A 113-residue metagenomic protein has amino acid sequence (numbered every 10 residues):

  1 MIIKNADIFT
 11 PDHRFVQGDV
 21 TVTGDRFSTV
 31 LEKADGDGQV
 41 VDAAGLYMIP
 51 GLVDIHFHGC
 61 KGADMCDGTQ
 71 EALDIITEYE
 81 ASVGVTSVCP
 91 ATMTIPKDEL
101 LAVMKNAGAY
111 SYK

Functional and structural regions predicted by a protein language model:
M1-I2, I8-I49: Histidine-rich, glycine-flanked metal-binding segment
M1-I3, D35-D74, E78: Replace "His-x-His-based motif
F9, V83, A107-K113: Change "in soluble alpha/beta enzymes" to "in soluble alpha/beta proteins
G24-R26, V30-E32, A63, Q70-E71 (+2 more regions): Short, surface-exposed linear patches
H58, D74-V103: Divalent metal-dependent hydrolysis catalytic cores, especially in the metallo-beta-lactamase
M65, D98-A109: Metal-dependent catalytic neighborhoods of phosphoester/phosphodiester hydrolases
